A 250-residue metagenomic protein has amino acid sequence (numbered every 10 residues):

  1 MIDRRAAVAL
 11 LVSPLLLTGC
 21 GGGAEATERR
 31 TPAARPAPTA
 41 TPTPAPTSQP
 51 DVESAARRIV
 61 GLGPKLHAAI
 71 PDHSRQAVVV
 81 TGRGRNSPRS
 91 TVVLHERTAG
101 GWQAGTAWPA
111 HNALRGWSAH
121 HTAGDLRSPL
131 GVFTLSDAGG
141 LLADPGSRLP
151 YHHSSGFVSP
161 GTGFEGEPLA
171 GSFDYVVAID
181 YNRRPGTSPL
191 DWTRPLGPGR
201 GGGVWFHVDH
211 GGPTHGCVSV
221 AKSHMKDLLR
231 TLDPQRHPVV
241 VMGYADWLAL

Functional and structural regions predicted by a protein language model:
M1-I2: N-terminal secretory signal peptides that target proteins for export/translocation
A7-V8: N-terminal export leaders
L17-G19: C-terminal motif of bacterial Sec signal peptides marking the signal peptidase cleavage site
G23-V208, R230, A245-L250: Cell wall/extracellular polymer interaction/catalysis modules
V204-W205, G211-L250: Extracellularly exposed regions in secreted/surface proteins, prominently low-complexity, repeat-rich
